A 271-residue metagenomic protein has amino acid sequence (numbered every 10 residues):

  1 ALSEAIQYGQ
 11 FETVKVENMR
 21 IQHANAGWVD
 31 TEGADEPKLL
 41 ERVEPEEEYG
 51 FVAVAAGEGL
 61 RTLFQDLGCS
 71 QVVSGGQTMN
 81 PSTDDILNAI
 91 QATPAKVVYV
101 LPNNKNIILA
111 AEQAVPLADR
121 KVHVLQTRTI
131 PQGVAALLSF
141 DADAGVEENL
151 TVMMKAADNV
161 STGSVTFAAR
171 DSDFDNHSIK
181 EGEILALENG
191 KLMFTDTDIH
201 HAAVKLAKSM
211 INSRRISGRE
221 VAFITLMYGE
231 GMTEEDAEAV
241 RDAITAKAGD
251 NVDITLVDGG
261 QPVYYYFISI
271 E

Functional and structural regions predicted by a protein language model:
A1-E271: N-terminal loops that bind phosphate or other acidic moieties and the adjacent beta-alpha structural core
